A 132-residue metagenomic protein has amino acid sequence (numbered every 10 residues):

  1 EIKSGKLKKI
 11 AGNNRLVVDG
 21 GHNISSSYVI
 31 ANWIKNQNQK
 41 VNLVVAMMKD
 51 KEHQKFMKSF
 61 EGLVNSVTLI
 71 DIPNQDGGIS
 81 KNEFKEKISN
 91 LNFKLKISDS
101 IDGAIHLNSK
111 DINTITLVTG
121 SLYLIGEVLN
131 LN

Functional and structural regions predicted by a protein language model:
E1-S66: Nucleotide phosphate-binding/pyrophosphate-handling subdomain across enzymes that bind or process nucleotide phosphates
R15-L16, M57-I115: C-terminal helical cap/extension that packs against the catalytic core of soluble nucleotide-cofactor enzymes
S121: Active-site-proximal loop/hinge segments that shape catalytic or ion-binding/gating pockets
L124-G126: Short, active-site-adjacent cap segments at secondary-structure transitions
